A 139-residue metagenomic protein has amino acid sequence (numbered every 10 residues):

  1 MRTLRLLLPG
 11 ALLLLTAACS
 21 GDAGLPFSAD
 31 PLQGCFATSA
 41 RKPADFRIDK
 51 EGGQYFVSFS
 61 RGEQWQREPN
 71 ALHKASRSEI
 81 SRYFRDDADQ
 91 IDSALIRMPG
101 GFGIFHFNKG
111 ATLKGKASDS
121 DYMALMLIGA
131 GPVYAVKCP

Functional and structural regions predicted by a protein language model:
M1-L8: Bacterial N-terminal signal peptides that target proteins for export
A17-A18: C-terminal motif of bacterial Sec signal peptides marking the signal peptidase cleavage site
G24-L25, R67-S78, A117-P139: Edge beta-strand at a domain terminus
S28-F46: Tryptophan-anchored aromatic micro-motifs
P31-L32, R47-Y55, G110-A111, K116-Y122 (+1 more regions): Short, solvent-exposed coil/turn segments at beta-strand boundaries
K42-A88, M126-G129: N-terminal glycine/threonine-rich, aromatic-flanked beta-hairpin/loop signature
R85-G110: An anionic, turn-rich surface loop/hairpin at beta-sheet edges that serves as a generic interaction/coordination patch
